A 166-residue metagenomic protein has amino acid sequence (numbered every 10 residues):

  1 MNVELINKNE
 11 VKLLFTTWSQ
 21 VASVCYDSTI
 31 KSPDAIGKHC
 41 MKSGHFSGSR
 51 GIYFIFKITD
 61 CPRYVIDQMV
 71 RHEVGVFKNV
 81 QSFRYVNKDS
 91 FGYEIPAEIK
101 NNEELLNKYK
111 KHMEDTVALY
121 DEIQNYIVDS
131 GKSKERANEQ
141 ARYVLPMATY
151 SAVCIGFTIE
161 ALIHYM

Functional and structural regions predicted by a protein language model:
M1-M166: Family-specific signature for flavin-dependent thymidylate synthase
